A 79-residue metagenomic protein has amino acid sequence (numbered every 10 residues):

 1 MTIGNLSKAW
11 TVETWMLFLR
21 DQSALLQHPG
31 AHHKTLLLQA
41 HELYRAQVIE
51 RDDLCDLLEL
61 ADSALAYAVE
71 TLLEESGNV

Functional and structural regions predicted by a protein language model:
M1-V79: Acidic, Ser/Pro/Thr-rich low-complexity regulatory regions and the short amphipathic helical interaction modules they
